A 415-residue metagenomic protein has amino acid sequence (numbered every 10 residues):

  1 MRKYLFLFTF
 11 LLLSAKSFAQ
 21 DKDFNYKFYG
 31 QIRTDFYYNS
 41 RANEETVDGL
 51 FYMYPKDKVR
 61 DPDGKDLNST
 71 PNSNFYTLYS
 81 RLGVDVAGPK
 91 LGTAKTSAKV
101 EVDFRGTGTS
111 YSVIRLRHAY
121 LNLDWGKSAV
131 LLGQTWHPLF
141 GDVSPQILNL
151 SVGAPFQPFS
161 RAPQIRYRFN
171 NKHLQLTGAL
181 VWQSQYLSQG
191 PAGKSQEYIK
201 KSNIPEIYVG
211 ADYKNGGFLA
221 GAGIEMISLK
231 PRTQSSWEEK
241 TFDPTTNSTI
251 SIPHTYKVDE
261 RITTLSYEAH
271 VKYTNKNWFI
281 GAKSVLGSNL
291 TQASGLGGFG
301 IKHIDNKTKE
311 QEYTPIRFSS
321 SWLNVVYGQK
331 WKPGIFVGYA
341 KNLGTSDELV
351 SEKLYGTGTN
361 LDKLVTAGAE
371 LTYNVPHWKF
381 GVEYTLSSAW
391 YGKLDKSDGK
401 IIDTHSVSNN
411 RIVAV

Functional and structural regions predicted by a protein language model:
M1-D21: Bacterial Sec-dependent N-terminal signal peptides
D21-D48, V59-L187, K201-I204, Y208-L219 (+2 more regions): Outer membrane beta-barrel
N39-N43, T109-Y111, G141-P145, Q185-G190 (+5 more regions): Outer-membrane beta-barrel proteins
S69-S73, T107-S110, V152-F156, Q196-K200 (+5 more regions): Outer-membrane beta-barrel domain signature
T77, I114, S160, I204-E206 (+4 more regions): Membrane-spanning beta-strands of outer-membrane beta-barrel proteins
K95-G106, L180-W182, A222-S228, V337-A340 (+1 more regions): Transmembrane beta-strand segments that form the barrel wall of outer-membrane beta-barrel proteins
G217-L361: Detector for outer-membrane/organellar transmembrane beta-barrel domains, recognizing the amphipathic beta-strand
V375, S406-V415: Outer-membrane beta-barrel "beta-signal"
